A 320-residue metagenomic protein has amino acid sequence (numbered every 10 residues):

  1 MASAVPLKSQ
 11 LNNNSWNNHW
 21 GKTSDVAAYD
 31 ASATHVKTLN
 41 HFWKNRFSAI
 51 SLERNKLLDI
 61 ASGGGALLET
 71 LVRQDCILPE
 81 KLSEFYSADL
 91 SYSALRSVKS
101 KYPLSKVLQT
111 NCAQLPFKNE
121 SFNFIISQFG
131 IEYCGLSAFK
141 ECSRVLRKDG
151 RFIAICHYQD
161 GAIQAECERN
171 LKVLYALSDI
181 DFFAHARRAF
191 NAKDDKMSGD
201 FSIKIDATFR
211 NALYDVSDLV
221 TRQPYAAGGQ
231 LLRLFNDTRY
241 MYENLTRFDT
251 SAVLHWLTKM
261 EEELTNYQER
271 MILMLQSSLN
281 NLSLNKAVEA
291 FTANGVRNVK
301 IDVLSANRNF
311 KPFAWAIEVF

Functional and structural regions predicted by a protein language model:
A2-S48: Class I SAM-dependent methyltransferase Rossmann-like catalytic core, especially the SAM/SAH-binding loop
K56-Q114: Class I SAM-dependent methyltransferase SAM/SAH-binding core
A113-I125: A short acidic, Gly/Pro-enriched loop at the edge of an enzyme's catalytic core that lines a small-molecule cofactor
Y133-C142: A short, conserved alpha-helix within the catalytic core of class I
D149-Y158: Conserved beta-strand signature within the Rossmann-like core of class I S-adenosyl-L-methionine
C167-M197: Conserved Class I S-adenosyl-L-methionine
A186-R297: Substrate-binding/catalytic lobe of Class I Rossmann-like enzymes that use SAM or dcSAM, i.e., the mid-to-C-terminal
V303-F320: Core SAM-dependent methyltransferase catalytic element
